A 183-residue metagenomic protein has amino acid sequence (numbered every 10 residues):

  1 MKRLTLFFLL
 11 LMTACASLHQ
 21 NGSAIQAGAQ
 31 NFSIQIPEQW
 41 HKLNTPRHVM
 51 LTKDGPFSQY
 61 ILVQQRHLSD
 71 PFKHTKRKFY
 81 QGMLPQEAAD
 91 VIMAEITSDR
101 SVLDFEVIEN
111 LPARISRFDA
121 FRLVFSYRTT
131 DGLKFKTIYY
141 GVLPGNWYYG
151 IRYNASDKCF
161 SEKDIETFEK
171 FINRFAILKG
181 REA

Functional and structural regions predicted by a protein language model:
L4-T13: Sec-dependent N-terminal signal peptides
C15-N31: Bacterial Sec signal peptide processing site at the extreme N-terminus
A29-H48: Proline-anchored loop/turn motifs at beta-strand termini and strand-loop-strand connectors
N31, F79-E87, E162-E166: Soluble non-cytosolic domains of exported or imported proteins
I36, A88-I92, D164-F171: Stable alpha-helical elements in mature extracytoplasmic
R47-T137, G141: Conserved polar/disulfide-associated segments of primarily extracytoplasmic proteins
A113-A183: Short, well-structured beta-strand
